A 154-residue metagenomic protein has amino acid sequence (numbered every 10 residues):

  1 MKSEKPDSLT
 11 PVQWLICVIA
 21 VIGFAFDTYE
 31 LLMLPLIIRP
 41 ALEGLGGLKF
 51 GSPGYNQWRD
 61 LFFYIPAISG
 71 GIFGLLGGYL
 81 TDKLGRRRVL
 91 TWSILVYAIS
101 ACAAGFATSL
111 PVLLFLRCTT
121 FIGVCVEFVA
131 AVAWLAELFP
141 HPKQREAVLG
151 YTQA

Functional and structural regions predicted by a protein language model:
M1-A154: Transmembrane-helix signature of 12-pass secondary carriers
